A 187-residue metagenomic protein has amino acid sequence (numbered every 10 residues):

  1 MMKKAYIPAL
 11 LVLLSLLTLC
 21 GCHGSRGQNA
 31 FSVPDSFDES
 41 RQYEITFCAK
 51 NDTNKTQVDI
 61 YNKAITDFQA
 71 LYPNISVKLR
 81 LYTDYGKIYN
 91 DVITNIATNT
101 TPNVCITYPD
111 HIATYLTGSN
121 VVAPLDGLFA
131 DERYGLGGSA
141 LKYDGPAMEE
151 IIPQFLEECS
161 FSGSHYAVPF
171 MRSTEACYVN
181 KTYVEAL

Functional and structural regions predicted by a protein language model:
M1-A5: Positively charged n-region of N-terminal signal peptides that target proteins for export
L10-T18: Bacterial N-terminal signal peptides
T18, A70, E185: Short polybasic/polar patches that bind polyanions
C22-V121, D131, L136-L141, G145: Conserved N-terminal structural module of periplasmic/extracytoplasmic solute-binding proteins
A49-D52, A167-R172, N180, L187: Short beta-strand->loop
Q57, E185-L187: Extracytoplasmic/periplasmic substrate-binding proteins
D110-A176: Hinge/lid segment of periplasmic solute-binding proteins
H111, T182-Y183: Short, well-ordered alpha-helical scaffold segment located in the soluble/lumenal catalytic or ligand-binding core
